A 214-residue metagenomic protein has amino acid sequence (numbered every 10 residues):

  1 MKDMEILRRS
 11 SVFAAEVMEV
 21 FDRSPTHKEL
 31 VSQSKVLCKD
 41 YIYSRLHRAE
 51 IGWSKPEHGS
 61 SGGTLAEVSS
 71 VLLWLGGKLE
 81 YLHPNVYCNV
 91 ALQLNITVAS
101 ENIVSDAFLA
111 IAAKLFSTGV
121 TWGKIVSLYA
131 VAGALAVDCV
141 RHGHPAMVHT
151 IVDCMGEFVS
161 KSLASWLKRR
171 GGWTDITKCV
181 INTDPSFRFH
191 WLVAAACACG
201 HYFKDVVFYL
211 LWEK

Functional and structural regions predicted by a protein language model:
M1-V98, S165-K214: Terminal intrinsically disordered, low-complexity, charge-rich regions
P56-M147: Non-cytosolic ectodomains/luminal loops of secretory-pathway membrane proteins
L109-K214: Alpha-helical bundle/repeat cores within regulatory domains of eukaryotic proteins
